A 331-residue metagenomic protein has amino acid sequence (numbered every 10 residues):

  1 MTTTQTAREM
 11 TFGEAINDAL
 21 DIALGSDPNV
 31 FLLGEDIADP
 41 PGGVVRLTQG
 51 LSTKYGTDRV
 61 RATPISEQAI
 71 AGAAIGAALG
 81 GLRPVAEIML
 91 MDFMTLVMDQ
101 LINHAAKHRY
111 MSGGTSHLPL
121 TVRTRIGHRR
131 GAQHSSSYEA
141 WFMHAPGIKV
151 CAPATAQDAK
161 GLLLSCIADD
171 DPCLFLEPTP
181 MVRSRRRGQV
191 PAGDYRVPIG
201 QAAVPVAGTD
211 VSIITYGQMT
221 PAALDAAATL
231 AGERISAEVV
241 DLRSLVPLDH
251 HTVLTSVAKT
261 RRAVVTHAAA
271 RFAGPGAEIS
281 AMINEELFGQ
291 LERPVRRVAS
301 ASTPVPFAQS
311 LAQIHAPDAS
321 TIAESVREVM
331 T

Functional and structural regions predicted by a protein language model:
M1-P172, L176, M181, Q313: Thiamine diphosphate
V45-K54, E67, S116-T121, T179-P180 (+1 more regions): Thiamine diphosphate
